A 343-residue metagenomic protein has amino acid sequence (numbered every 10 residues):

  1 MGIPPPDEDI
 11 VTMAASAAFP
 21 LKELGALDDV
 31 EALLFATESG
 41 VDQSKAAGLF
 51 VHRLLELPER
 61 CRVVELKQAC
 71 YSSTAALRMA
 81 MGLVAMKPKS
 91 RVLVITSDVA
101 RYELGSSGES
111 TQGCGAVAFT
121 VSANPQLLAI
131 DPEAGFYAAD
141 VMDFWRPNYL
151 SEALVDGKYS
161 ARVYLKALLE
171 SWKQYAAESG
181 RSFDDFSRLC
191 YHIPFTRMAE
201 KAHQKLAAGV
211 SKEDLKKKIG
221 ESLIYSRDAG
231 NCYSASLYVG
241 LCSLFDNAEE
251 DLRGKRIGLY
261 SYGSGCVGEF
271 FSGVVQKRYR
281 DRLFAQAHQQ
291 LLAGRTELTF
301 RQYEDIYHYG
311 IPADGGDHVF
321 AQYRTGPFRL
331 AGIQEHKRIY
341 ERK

Functional and structural regions predicted by a protein language model:
M1-I10, S106-K166, C266-K343: Condensing-enzyme catalytic core mediating Claisen C-C bond formation in acyl metabolism
M1-T12, S39-R91, S97, A208-S236: Conserved catalytic cysteine-centered active-site region of acyl-thioester-dependent Claisen-condensing enzymes
A17-E31, L169-S187, L244-E250: Phosphate/pyrophosphate-binding loops at sites that engage ATP/ADP/AMP, CoA/4′-phosphopantetheine, polyphosphate
E31-S39, E65, L189-C190: Short glycine-rich or small-residue beta-strand-to-loop segments that form or flank ligand, phosphate, metal/Fe-S
A36, V92-D98, T120-V121, H192 (+1 more regions): Short beta-strand segments
A85-F119: Flexible, glycine-rich active-site loops centered on histidine and acidic residues that chelate a metal or position
K158-A207, S222-G230: A conserved active-site cap/scaffold subdomain adjacent to cofactor or substrate pockets
K216-L292: C-terminal catalytic subdomain
